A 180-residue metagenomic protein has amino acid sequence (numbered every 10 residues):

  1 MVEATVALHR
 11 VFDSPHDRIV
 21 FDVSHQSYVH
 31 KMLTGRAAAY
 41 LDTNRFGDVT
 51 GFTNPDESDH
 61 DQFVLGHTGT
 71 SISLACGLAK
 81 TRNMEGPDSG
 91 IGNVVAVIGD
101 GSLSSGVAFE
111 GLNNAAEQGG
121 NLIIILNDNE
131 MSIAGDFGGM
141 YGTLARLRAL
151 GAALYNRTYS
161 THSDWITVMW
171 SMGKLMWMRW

Functional and structural regions predicted by a protein language model:
M1-Q118: Cofactor-binding active-site loop characterized by glycine-rich and histidine/acidic residues
V20-V23, I98-G99, I124-D128, G135-F137: Glycine-rich, histidine-containing beta strand-loop boundary motifs that form or position
S105-N129, T143-L150: A short alpha/beta connector and helix-capping loop motif
N129-W180: Long, well-ordered, tryptophan-enriched scaffold segments
